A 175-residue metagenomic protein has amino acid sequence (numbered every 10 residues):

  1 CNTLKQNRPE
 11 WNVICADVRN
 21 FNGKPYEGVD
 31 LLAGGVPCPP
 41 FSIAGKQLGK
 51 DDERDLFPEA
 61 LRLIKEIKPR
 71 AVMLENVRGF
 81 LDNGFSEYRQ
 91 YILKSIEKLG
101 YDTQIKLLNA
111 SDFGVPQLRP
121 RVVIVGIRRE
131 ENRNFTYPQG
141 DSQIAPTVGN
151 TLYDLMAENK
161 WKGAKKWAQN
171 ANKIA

Functional and structural regions predicted by a protein language model:
C1-A71, R78-Q90, E97: Core alpha/beta nucleotide-donor-binding catalytic domains of modification enzymes
E10, S95-K98, R121-A175: S-adenosyl-L-methionine-dependent DNA methyltransferase catalytic core
V13-A16, R78, Y101-D112: Conserved S-adenosyl-L-methionine
R19-G23, A110-V115: A short acidic, often aromatic-flanked loop/helix-cap motif at beta-alpha or helix-coil junctions that lines enzyme
P25-G28, P116-R121: A short, glycine/Asx- and small/polar-enriched loop/turn that sits immediately N-terminal to a beta-strand
G35, E75, I105, V125: Alpha/beta-hydrolase-fold catalytic nucleophile elbow
P37-P39, R78-G79, S111-F113, R129-E131: Short, solvent-exposed loop/turn segments at secondary-structure junctions
R70, V77-R78, Q104, P120-V122: Generic beta-strand structural signal
